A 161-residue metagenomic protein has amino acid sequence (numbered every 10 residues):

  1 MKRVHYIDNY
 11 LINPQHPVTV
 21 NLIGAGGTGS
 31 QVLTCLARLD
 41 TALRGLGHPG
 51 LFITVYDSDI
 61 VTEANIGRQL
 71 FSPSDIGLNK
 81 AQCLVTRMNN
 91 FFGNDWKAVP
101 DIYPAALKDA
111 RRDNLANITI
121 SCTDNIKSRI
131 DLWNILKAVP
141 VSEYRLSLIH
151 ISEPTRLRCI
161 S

Functional and structural regions predicted by a protein language model:
M1-V20, T41-L46: N-terminal charged helix/coil linker that caps or initiates catalytic domains
R3, G27, I60, I126-K127: Residue-level detector of alpha-helix initiation sites
L11, L39-P49, F91, K137-S147: Alpha-helix termini
V18-A42, D57: Glycine-rich adenosine-cofactor-binding loop
L51-F92: Glycine-rich phosphate-binding loop and adjoining beta1-alpha1-beta2 segment of Rossmann-like nucleotide-binding folds
G77-A116, T123-I130: A structured beta-alpha segment of the ubiquitous adenosine-cofactor-binding alpha/beta core
S121-T123, P154: Short, well-ordered coil/turn residues at beta-beta hairpins and beta-strand->alpha-helix junctions within
I149, E153-I160: Single conserved hydrophobic/aromatic residue that forms the stacking wall/gate of nucleotide- or nucleobase-binding
